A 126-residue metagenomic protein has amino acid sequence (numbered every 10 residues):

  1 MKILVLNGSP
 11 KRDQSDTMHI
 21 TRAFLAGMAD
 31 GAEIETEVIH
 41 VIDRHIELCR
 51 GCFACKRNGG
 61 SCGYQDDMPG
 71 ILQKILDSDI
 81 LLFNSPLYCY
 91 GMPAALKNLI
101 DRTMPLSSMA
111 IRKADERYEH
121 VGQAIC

Functional and structural regions predicted by a protein language model:
M1-S108: N-terminal beta1-alpha1-beta2 submodule of the flavodoxin-like/Rossmannoid cofactor-binding fold
A95, S108-C126: Short, glycine-/small-residue-rich phosphate/pyrophosphate-handling segment
